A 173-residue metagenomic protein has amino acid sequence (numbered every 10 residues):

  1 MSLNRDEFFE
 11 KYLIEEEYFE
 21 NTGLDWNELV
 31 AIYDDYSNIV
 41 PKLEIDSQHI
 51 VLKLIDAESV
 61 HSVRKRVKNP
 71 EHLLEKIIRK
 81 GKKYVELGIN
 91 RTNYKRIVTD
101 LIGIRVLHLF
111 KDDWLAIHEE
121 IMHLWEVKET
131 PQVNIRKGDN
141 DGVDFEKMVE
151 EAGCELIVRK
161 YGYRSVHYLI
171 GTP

Functional and structural regions predicted by a protein language model:
M1-D100, D112-L115, E119: Charge-rich, low-complexity segments
K95, L107-P173: Long beta-strand-rich cores associated with HINT superfamily self-processing modules
